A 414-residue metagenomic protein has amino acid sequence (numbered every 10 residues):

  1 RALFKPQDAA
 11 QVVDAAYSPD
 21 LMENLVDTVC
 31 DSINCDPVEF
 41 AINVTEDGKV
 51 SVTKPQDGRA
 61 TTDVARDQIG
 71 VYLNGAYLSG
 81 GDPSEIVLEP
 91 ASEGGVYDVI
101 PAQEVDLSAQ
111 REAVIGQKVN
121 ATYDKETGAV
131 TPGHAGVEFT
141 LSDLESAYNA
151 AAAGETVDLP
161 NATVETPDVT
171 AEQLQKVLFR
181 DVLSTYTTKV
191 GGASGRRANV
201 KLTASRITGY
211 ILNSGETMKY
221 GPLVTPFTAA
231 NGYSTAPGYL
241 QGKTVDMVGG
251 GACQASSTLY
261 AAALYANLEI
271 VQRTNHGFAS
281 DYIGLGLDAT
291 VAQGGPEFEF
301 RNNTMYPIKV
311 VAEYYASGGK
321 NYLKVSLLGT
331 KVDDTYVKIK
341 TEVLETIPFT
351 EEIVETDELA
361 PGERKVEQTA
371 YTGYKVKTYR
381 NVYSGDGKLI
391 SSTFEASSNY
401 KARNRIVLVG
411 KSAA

Functional and structural regions predicted by a protein language model:
A2-Q11, I42, G48-S51: Cationic-aromatic interfacial patches
Q7-A9, A65, T131: Short interface patches used for recognition in eukaryotic signaling and trafficking proteins
V12, R59: Active-site oxyanion-binding pockets that recognize sulfate/phosphate
A16, D20, T28, N34-D36 (+3 more regions): Well-ordered beta-sheet/strand-loop patches within structured domains
V38-F40: Residue-level recognition of the N-termini of beta-strands and the immediately preceding loop/turn
K54: Acidic/polar, glycine-anchored loop/turn motif associated with catalytic or activation segments that engage anionic
